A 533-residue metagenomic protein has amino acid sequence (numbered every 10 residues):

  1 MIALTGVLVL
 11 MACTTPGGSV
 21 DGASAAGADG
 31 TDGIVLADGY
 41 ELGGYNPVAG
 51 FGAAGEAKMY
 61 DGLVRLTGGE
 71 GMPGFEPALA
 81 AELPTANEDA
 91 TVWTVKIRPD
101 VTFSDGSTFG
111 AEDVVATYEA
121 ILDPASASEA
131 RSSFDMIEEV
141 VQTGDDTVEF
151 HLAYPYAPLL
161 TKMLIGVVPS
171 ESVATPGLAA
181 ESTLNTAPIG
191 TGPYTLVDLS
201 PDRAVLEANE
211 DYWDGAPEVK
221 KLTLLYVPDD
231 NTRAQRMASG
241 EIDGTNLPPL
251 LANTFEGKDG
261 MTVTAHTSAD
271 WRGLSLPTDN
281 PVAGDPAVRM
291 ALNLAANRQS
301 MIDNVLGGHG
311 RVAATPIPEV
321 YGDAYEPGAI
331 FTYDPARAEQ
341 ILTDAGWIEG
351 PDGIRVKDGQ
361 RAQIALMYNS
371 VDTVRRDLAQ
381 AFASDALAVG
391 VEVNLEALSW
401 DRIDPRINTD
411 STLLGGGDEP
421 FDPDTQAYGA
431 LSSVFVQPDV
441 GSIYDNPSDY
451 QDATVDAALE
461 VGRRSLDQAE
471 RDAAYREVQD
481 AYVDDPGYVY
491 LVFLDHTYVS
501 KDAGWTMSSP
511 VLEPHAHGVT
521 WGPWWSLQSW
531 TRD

Functional and structural regions predicted by a protein language model:
A37-E88, E119, I189: N-terminal lobe/hinge region of extracytoplasmic solute-binding protein
G68-E70, L164-P217, K221, P335 (+2 more regions): Gly/Pro-rich hinge or "lid" segments in bacterial periplasmic/extracellular proteins
E82-A127, E149, V282-G284: Aromatic- and charge-enriched surface segment that lines or borders ligand/interaction sites
K96, A130-A174: Surface-exposed binding/hinge segments that line and control ligand-binding clefts or catalytic entry sites
S182, V205, N209-F255, E392-N394: Ligand-site clamp/hinge motif
A296-Y325, V374-A383, D404-D533: Detector for C-terminal structural segments
V312-G350, S370-R375: Structural transition elements
I348-P420: Ligand/substrate-recognition segments at binding pockets and active sites
